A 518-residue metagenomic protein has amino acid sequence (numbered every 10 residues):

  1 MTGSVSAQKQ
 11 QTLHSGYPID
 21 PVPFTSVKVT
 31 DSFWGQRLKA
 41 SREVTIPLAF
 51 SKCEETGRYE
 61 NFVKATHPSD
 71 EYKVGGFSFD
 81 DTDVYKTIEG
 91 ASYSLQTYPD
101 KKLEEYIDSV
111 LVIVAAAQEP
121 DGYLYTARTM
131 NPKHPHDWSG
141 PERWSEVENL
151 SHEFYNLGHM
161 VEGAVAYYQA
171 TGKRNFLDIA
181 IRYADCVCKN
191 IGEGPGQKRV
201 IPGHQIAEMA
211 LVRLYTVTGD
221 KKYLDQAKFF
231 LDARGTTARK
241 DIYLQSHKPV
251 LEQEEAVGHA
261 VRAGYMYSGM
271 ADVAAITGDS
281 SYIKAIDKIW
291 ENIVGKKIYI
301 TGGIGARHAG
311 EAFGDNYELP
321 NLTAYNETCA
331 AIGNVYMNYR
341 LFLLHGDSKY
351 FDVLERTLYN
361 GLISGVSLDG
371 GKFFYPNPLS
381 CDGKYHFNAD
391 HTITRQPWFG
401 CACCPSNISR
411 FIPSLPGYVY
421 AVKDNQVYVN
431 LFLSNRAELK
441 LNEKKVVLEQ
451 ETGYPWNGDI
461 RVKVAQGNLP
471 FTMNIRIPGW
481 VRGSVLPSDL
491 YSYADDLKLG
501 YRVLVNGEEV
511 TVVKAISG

Functional and structural regions predicted by a protein language model:
M1-S6: C-terminal segment of classical bacterial N-terminal signal peptides
Q8-G518: Glycan-recognition and catalytic cores of secretory/periplasmic carbohydrate-active enzymes
